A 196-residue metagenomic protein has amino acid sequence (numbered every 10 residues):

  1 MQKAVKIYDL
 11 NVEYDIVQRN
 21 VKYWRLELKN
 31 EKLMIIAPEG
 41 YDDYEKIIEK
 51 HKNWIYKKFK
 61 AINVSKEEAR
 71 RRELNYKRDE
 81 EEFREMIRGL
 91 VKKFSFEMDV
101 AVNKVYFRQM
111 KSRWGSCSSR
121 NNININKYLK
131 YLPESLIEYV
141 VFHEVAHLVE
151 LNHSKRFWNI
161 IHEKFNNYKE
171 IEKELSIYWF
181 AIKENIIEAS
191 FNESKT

Functional and structural regions predicted by a protein language model:
M1-Y139, L148-T196: Active-site-proximal or metal-binding-adjacent scaffold patches in catalytic folds
E144: Walker B catalytic acidic pair
